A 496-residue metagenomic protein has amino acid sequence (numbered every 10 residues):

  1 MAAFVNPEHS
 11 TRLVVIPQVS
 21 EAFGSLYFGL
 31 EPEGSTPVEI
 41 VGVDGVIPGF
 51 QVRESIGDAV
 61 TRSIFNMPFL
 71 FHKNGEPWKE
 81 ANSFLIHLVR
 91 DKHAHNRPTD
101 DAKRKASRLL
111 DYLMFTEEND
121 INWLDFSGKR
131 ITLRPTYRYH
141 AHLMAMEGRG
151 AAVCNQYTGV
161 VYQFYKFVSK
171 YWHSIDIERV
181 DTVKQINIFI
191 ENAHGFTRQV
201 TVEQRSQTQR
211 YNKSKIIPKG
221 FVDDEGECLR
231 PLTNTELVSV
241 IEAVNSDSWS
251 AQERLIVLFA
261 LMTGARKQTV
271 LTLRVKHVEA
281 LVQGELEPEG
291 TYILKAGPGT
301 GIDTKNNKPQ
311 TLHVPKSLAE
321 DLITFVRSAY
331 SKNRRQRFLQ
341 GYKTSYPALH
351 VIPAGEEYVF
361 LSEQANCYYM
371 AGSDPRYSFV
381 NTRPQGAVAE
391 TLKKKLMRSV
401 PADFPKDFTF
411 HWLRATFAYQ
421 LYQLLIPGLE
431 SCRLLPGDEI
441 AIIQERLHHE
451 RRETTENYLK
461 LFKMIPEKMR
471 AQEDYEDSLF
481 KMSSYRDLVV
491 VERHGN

Functional and structural regions predicted by a protein language model:
S83-A102, L109-V200, A243: N-terminal core-binding DNA-recognition domain of tyrosine recombinases/integrases
K170-I175, A260-L286: Short, charged phosphate-coordinating catalytic segments
T235-K267: Basic, Lys/Arg- and aromatic-enriched nucleic-acid-binding interface segment
L273-D321, S328-E357: Conserved tyrosine-mediated DNA breakage-rejoining catalytic core shared by Y-recombinases
D303-I323, P353-L392, D407-T409: C-terminal catalytic core of Y-nucleophile DNA break-rejoin enzymes
V380-E445: Short, basic (Lys/Arg/His-rich) helix/loop patches that form interaction surfaces in the mid-to-C-terminal regions
L447-Y475: Catalytic-site neighborhood detector that most strongly recognizes the C-terminal catalytic loop/helix of tyrosine
Q472-N496: C-terminal secondary-structure termini that scaffold catalytic or DNA-interacting sites
